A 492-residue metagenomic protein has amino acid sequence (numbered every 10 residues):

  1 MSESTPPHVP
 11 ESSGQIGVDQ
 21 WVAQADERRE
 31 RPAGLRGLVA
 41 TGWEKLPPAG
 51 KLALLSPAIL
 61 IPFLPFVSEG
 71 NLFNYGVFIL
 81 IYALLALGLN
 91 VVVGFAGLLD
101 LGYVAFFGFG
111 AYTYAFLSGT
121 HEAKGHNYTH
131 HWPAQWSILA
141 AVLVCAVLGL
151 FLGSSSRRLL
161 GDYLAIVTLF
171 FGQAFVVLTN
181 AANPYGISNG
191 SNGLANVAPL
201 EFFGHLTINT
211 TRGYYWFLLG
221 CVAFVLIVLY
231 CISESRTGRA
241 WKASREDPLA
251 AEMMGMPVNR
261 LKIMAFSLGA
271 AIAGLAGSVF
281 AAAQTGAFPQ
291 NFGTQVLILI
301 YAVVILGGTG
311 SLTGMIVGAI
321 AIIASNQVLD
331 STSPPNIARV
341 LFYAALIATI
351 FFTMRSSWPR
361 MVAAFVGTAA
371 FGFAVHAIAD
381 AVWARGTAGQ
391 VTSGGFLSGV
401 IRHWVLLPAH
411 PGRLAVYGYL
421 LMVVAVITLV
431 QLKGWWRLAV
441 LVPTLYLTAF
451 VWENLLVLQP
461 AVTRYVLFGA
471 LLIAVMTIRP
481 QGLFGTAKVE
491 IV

Functional and structural regions predicted by a protein language model:
S2-V492: Transmembrane alpha-helices and adjacent helix-loop boundaries
